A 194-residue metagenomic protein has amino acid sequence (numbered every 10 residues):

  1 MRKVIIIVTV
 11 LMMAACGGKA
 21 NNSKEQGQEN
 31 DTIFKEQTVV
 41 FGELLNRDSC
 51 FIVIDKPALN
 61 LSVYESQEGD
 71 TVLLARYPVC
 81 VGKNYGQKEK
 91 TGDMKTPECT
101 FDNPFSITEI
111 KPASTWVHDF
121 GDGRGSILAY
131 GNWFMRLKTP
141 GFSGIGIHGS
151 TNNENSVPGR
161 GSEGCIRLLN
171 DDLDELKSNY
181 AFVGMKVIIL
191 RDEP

Functional and structural regions predicted by a protein language model:
R2-V8: Sec-dependent signal peptide recognition, specifically the positively charged N-region followed immediately by
M13-A15: C-terminal motif of bacterial Sec signal peptides marking the signal peptidase cleavage site
G17-K19: Bacterial signal peptide processing site
N21-D93, E98, I189-P194: Intrinsically disordered, low-complexity, Pro/Ser/Thr/Asn/Gly/Ala-rich spacer/linker segments adjacent to signal
F41, R47, K95, K111-P194: Exported/periplasmic cell-wall-interacting domains
A58, R76, P104, N132 (+1 more regions): Extracytoplasmic/secreted envelope proteins and their assembly/folding machinery, especially bacterial periplasmic
A75-Y77, C99-F101, F105-S106, S143-I145: Short beta-strand segments
Q87-I110, C165-L168: Short, surface-exposed secondary-structure junctions/capping segments
